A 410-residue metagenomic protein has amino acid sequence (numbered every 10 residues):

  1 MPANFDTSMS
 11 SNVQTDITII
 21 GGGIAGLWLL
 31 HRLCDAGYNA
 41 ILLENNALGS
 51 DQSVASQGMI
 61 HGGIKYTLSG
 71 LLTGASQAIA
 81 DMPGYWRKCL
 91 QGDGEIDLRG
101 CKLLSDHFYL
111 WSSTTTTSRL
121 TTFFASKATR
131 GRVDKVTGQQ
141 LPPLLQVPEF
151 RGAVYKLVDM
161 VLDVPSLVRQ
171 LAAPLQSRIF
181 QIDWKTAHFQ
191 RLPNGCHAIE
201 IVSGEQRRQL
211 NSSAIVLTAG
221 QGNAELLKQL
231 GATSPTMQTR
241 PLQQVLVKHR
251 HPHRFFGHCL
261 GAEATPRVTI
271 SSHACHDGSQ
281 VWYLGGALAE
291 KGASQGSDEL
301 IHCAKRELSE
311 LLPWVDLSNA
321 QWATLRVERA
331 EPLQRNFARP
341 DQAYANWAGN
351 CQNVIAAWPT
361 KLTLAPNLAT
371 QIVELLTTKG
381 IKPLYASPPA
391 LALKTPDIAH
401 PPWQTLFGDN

Functional and structural regions predicted by a protein language model:
M1-I17, D35: Extreme N-terminal leader/targeting segments of oxidoreductases
G21-G23, N45: Glycine-rich Rossmann-fold phosphate-binding loop(s) that bind the pyrophosphate of adenine dinucleotide cofactors
C34-A55: Glycine-rich FAD pyrophosphate-binding loop
G58-P143: Dinucleotide-binding Rossmann-like beta1-alpha1 core, especially the glycine-rich loop that anchors the ADP
C101, G138-Q181, Q209, A287-L288 (+1 more regions): Helix-loop-beta segment of a Rossmann-like dinucleotide-binding subdomain
V154-A214, T218, G222, P366-V373: Helical element adjacent to the flavin cofactor pocket in flavoenzyme catalytic cores
V158, S166, L312-G408: C-terminal catalytic lobe of FAD-dependent flavoproteins
L217-Q352: Active-site substrate-recognition segment that forms the wall of the catalytic cavity or substrate channel
